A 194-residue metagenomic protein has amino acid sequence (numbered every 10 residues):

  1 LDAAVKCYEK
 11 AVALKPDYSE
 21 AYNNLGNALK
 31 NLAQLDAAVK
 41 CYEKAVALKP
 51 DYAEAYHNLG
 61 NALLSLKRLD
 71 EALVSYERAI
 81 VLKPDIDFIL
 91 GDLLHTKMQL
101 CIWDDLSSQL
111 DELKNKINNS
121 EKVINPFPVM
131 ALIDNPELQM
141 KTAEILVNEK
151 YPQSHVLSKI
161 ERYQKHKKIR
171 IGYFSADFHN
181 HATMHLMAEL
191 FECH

Functional and structural regions predicted by a protein language model:
L1-H194: Alpha-helical solenoid repeat scaffolds of the TPR/TPR-like class and their adjacent stem/linker regions that mediate
